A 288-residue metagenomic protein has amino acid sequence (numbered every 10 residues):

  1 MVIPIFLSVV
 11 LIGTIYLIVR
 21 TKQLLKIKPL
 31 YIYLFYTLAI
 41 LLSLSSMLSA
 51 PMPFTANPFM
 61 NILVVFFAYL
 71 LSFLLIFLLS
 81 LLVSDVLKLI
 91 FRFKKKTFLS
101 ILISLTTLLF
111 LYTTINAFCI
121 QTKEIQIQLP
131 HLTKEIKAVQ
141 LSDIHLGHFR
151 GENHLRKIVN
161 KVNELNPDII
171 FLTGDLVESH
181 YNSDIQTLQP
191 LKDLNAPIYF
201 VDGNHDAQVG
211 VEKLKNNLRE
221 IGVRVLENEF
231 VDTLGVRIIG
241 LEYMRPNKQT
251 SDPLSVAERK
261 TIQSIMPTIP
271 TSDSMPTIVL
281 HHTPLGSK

Functional and structural regions predicted by a protein language model:
M1-F118: Non-catalytic terminal accessory segments
V10-Y16, L63, F73-S80, K94 (+7 more regions): Aromatic-enriched hydrophobic runs in primary sequence
A56-V64, L89-L141, G147-E164, S183: N-terminal signal-anchor transmembrane helix
P130-K288: Soluble catalytic domains of enzymes that build or remodel membrane lipids, polysaccharides, and related
